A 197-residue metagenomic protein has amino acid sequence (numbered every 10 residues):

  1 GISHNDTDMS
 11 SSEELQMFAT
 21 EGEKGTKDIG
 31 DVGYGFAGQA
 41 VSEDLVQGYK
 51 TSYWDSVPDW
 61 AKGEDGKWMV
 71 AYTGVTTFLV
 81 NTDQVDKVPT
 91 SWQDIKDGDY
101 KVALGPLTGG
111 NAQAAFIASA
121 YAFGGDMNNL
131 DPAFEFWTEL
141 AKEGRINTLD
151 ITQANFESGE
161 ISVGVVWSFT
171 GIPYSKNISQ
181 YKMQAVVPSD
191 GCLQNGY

Functional and structural regions predicted by a protein language model:
G1-I2: The catalytic Nudix box helix
N5, M9-E13, T26-I161: Extracytoplasmic ligand-binding site segments that recognize negatively charged/polar headgroups
Q16-E23: Short, well-structured alpha-helical segments in soluble
G22, F123, I178-S179: Active-site catalytic pocket residues across diverse enzymes, especially alpha/beta-hydrolases
G35-V41, E157, V163-K182: A ligand-binding cleft/hinge motif common to bilobed small-molecule-binding domains
P106, W167, S189: Nucleotide-sugar donor-binding loop of glycosyltransferases
T152-Q153, F169-P173, D190-L193: Short, catalytically relevant binding-site loops at active-site mouths
I178-Y197: Extracytoplasmic/periplasmic substrate-recognition and gating elements
